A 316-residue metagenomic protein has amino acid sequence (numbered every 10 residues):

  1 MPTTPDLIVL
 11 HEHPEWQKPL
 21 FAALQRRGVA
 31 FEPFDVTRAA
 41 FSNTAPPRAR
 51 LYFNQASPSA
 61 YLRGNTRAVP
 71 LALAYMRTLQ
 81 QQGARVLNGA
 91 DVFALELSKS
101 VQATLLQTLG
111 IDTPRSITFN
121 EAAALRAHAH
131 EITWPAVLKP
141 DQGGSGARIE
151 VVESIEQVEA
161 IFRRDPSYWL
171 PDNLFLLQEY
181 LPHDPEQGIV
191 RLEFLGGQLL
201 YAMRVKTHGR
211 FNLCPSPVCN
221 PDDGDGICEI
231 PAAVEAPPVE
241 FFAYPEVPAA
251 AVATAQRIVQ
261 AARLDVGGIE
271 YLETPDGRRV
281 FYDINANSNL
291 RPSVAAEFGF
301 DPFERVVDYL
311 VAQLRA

Functional and structural regions predicted by a protein language model:
P2, R77-G83, A90-Q187, A249 (+1 more regions): Active-site nucleotide/adenylate-binding loops and adjacent lid/helix of ATP-dependent enzymes
P2-I8: Extreme N-terminal starter segment of soluble prokaryotic enzymes
E12-R115: Conserved N-proximal alpha/beta basic substrate-recognition cap immediately N-terminal to, or forming the N-lobe
A40-F41, Q178-H183, Y271-L272: Short, solvent-exposed loop/turn elements at beta->coil junctions and helix N-caps that rim active or binding pockets
S57-A60, Q142-G143, N287: Short glycine-rich anion-binding loops that position phosphate/pyrophosphate groups of nucleotides and phosphorylated
A136, G188, L200-Y201, G267 (+1 more regions): Protein kinase-like catalytic core scaffold
E150-V259: Phosphate-binding site of ATP-dependent enzymes
P245-E246, A250, V259-V266, E273-A316: C-terminal active-site "lid" helix and adjoining low-complexity regulatory extension at the edge of ATP-using catalytic
